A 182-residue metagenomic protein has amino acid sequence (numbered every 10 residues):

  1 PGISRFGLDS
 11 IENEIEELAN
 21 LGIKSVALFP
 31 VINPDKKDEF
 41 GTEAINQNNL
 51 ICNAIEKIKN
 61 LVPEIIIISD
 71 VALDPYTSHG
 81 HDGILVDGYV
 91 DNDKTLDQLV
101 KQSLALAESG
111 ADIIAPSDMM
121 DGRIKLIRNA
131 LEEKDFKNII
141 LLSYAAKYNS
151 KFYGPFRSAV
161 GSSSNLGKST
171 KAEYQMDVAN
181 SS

Functional and structural regions predicted by a protein language model:
P1-S182: Alpha/beta enzyme core
